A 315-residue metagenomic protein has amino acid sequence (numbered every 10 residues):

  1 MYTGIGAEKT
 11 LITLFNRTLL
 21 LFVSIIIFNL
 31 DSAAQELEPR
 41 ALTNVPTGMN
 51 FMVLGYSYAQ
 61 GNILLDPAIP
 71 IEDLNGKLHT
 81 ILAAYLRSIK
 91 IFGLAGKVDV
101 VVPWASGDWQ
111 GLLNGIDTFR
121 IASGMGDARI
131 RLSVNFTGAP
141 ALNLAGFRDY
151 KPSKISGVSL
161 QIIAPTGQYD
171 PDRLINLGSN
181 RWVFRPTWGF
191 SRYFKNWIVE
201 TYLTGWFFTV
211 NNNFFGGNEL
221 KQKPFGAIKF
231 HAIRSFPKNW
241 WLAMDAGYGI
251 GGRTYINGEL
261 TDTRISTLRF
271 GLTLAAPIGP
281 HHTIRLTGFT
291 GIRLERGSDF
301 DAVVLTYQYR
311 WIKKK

Functional and structural regions predicted by a protein language model:
D31-V53, G138-K154, I312-K315: Outer-membrane beta-barrel biogenesis signature
N50-M52, H79-A84, G126-L132, S156 (+5 more regions): Hydrophobic, lipid-facing positions within transmembrane beta-strands of outer-membrane proteins
M52-Y58, V98-S106, V158-A164, T201-F207 (+4 more regions): Transmembrane beta-barrel strands of outer-membrane/channel proteins
Y56-Y58, R87-I89, V134-F136, I162 (+4 more regions): Residue-level signature of outer-membrane beta-barrel architecture
A59-T80, T118, P171-I175: Surface-exposed strand-loop-strand hairpins of Gram-negative outer-membrane beta-barrel proteins
N62-I63, G93-G96, P140-L142, N196-V199 (+3 more regions): Repeated loop/turn-to-beta-strand initiation elements of outer-membrane beta-barrel proteins
S106-K221, T263: Outer-membrane pore/translocation modules
F215-K315: Outer membrane beta-barrel transmembrane domains
